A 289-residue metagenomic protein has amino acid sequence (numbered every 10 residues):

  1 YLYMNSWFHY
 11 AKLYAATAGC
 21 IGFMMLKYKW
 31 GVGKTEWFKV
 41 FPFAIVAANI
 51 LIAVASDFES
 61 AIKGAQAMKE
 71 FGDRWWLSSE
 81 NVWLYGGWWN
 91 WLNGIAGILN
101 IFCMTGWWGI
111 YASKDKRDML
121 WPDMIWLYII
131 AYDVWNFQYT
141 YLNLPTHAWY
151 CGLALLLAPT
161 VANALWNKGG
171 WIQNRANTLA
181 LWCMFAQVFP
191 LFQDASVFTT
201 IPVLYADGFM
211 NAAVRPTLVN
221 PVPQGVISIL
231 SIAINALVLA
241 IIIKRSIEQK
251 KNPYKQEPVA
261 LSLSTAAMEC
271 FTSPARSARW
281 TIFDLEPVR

Functional and structural regions predicted by a protein language model:
Y1-A11, G33, N143-C151, T160-V161 (+2 more regions): Transmembrane beta-barrel domains of bacterial outer-membrane proteins
Y1-I52: An N-terminal, globular interaction/scaffold subdomain
Y1-N5, M68-E80, T199-P216: Membrane-interface interhelical loops and short amphipathic "cap" helices that link adjacent transmembrane segments
L2-H9, K29-E36, A55-K69, F192-I201: Helix-loop junctions on the outward
K12-K27, L92-W107, A154-T160, I227-K244: Hydrophobic cores of alpha-helical transmembrane segments in multi-pass inner/ER membrane proteins, independent
W30-G33, L84-G87, K116, G170 (+1 more regions): Juxtamembrane loop-transmembrane helix junctions in multi-pass integral membrane proteins, especially the extracellular
V40-G170: Generic multipass alpha-helical transmembrane bundles of integral membrane proteins
G152-E286: C-terminal transmembrane-bundle signature of multipass membrane proteins, characterized by strong activation on
